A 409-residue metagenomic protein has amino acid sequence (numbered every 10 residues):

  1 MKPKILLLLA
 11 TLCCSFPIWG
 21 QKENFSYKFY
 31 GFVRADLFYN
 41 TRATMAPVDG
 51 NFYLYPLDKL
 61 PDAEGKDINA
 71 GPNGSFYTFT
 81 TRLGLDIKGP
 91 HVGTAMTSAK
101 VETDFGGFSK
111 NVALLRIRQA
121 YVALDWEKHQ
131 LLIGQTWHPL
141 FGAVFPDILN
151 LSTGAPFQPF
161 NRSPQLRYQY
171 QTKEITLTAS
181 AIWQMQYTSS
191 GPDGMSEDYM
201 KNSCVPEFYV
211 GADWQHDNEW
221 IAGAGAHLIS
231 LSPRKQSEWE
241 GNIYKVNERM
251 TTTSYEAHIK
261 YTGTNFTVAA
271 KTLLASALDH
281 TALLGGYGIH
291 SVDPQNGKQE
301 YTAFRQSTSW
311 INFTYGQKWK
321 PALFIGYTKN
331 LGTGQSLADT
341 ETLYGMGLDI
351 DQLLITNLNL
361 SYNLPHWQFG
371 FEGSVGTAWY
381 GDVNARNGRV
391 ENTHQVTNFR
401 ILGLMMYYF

Functional and structural regions predicted by a protein language model:
M1-K22: Bacterial Sec-dependent N-terminal signal peptides
F16, G84-V92, W126-K128, Q169-E174 (+11 more regions): Outer-membrane beta-barrel proteins
K22-D49, K59-P61, G65-Y187, C204-V205 (+4 more regions): Outer membrane beta-barrel
G31, A99-V101, L131-I133, L177-A179 (+9 more regions): Membrane-embedded beta-strand positions of outer-membrane beta-barrel proteins
A43-V48, K110-I117, A143-L151, T188-D198 (+7 more regions): Outer-membrane beta-barrel translocator domains and adjoining extracellular loop/strand segments of Gram-negative
T78, L115, N161, V205-E207 (+4 more regions): Membrane-spanning beta-strands of outer-membrane beta-barrel proteins
D217-I350, L354: Detector for outer-membrane/organellar transmembrane beta-barrel domains, recognizing the amphipathic beta-strand
L364, T393-F409: Outer-membrane beta-barrel "beta-signal"
